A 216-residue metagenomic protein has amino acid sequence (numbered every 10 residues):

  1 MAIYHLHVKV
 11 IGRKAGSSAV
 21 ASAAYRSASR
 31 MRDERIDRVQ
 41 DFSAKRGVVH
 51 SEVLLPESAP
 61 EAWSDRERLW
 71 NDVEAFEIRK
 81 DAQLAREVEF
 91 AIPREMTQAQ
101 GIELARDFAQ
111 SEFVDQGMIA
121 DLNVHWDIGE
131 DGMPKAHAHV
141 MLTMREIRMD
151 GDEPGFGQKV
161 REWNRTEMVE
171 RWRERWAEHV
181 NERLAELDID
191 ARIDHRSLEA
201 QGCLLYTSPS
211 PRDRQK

Functional and structural regions predicted by a protein language model:
M1-S208, R212-R214: N-terminal nicking endonuclease/strand-transfer module with a His-rich metal-binding environment and a catalytic Tyr
